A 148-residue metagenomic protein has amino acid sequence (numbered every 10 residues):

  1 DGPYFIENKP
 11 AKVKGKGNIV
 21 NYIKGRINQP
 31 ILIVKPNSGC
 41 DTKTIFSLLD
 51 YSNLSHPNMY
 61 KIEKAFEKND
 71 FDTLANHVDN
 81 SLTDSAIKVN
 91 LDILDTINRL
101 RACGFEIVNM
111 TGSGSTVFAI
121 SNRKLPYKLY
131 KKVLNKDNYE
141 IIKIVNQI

Functional and structural regions predicted by a protein language model:
D1: Conserved AMP-binding
F5-E7, K12-I107, K124-I148: Conserved, helical-rich catalytic subdomain that frames metal- and/or nucleotide-binding sites in enzyme alpha/beta
M110-S115: Glycine-rich beta-strand-to-loop/alpha-helix junction loops that act as flexible
T116-S121: Short, amphipathic C-terminal "tail helix"
